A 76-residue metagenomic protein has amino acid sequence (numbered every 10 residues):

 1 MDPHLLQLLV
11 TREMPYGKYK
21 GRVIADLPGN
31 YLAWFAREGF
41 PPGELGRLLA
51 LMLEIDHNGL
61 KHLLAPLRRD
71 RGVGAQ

Functional and structural regions predicted by a protein language model:
M1-Q76: DEDD superfamily 3′-5′ metal-dependent exonuclease/proofreading module
